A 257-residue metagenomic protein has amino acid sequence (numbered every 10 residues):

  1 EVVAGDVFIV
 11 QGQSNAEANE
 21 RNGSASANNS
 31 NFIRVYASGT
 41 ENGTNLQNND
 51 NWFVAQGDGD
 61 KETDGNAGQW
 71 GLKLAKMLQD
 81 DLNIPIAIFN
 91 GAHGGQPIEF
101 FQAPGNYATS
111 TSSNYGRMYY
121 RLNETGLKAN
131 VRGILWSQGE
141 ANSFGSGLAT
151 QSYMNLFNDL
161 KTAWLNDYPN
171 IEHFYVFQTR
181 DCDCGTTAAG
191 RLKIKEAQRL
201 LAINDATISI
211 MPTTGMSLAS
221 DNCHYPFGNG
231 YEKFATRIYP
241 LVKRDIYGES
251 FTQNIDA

Functional and structural regions predicted by a protein language model:
E1-A257: Cell-envelope and extracellular/periplasmic
